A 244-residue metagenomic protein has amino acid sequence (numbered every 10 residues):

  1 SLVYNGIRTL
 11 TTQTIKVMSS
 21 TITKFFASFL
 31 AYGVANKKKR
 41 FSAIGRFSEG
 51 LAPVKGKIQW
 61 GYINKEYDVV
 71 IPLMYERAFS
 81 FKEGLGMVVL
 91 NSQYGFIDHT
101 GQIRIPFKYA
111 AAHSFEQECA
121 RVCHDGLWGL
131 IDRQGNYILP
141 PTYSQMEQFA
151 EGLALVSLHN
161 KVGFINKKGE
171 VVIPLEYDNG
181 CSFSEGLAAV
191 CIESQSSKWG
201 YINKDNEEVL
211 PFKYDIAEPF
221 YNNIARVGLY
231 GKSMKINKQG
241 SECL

Functional and structural regions predicted by a protein language model:
Q13-K16: Charged/polar low-complexity intrinsically disordered segments
I22-L244: Residue-level detector of conserved, function-critical positions
